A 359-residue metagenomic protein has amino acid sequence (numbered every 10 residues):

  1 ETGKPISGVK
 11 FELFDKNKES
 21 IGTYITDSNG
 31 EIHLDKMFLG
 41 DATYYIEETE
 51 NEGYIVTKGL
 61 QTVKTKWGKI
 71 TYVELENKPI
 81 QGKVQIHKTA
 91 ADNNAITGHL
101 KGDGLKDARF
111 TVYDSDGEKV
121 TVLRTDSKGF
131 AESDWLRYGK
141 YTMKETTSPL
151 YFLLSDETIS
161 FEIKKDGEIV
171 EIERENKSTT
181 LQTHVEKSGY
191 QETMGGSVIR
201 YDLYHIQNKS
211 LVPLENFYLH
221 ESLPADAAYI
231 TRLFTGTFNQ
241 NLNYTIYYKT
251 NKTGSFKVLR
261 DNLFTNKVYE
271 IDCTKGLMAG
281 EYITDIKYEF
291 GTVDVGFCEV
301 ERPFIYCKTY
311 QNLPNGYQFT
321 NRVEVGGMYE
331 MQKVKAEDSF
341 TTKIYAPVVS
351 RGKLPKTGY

Functional and structural regions predicted by a protein language model:
E1-Y359: Solvent-exposed loop/turn and edge beta-strand elements of beta-rich ligand-binding domains
